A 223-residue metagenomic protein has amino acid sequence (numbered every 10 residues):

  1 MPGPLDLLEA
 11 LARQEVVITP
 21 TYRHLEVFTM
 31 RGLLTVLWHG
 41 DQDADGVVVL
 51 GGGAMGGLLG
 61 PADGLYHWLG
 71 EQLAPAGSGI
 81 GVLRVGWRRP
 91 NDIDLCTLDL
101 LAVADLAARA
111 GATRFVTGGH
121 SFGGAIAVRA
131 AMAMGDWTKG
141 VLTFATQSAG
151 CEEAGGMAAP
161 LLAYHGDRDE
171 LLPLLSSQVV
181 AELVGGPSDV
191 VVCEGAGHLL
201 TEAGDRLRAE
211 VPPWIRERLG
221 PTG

Functional and structural regions predicted by a protein language model:
M1-D43: N-terminal cap/lid segment of alpha/beta-hydrolase-fold proteins
R31-L33, D41-I80: Short, surface-exposed "cap/lid" segments of acyl-processing enzymes
L65, N91-A110: Alpha/beta-hydrolase active-site loop
A102-A159: Primarily recognizes the serine-hydrolase "nucleophile elbow" in alpha/beta-hydrolase and SGNH/GDSL folds
M157, A163-H165, D169: Short beta-strand/loop motif that positions the catalytic acidic residue of the alpha/beta-hydrolase fold
L171, A196-R208: Catalytic histidine-centered segment of alpha/beta-hydrolase-like enzymes
P173-E182: Short alpha-helix in the alpha/beta-hydrolase fold that links the catalytic acid
L183-L199: Catalytic histidine neighborhood in serine/cysteine hydrolases with alpha/beta-hydrolase-type architecture
